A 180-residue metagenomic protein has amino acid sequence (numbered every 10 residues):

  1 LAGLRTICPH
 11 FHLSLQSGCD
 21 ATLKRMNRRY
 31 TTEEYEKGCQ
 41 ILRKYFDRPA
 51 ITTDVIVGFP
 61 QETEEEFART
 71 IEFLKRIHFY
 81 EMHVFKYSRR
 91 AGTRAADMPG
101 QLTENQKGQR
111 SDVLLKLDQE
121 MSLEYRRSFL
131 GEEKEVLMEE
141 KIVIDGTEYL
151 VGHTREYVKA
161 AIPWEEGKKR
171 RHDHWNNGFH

Functional and structural regions predicted by a protein language model:
L1-E81, Y87-Q106: Conserved non-cysteine loop/helix-boundary elements of the Radical SAM core domain that shape
D97-H180: Terminal RNA-binding accessory module
